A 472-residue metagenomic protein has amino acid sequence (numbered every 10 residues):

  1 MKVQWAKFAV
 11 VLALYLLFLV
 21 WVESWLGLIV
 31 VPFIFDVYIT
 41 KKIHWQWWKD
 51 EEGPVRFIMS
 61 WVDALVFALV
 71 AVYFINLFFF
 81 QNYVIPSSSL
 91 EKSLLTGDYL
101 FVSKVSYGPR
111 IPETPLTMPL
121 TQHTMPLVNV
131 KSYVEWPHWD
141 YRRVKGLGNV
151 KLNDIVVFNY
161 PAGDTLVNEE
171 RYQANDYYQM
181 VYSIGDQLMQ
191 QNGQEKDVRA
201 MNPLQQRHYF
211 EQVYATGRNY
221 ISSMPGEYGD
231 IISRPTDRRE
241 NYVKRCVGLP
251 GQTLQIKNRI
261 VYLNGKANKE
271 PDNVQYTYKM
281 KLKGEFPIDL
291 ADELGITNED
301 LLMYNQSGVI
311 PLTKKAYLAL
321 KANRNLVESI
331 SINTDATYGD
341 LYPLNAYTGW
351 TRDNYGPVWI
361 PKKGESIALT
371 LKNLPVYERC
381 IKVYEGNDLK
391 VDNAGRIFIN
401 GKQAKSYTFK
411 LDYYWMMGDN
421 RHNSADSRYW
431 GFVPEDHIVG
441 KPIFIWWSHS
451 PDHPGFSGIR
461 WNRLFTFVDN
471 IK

Functional and structural regions predicted by a protein language model:
M1-K472: Extended hydrophobic leader/signal-anchor segments used for secretion and membrane insertion
